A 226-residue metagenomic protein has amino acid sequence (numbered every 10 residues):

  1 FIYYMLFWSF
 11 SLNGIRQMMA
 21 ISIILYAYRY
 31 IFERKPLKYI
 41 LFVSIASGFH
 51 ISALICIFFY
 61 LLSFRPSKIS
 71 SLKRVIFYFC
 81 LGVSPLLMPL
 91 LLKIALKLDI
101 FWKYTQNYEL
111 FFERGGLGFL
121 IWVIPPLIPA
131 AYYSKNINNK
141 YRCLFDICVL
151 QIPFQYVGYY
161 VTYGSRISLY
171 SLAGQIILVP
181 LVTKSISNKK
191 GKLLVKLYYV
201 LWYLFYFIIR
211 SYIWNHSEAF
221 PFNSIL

Functional and structural regions predicted by a protein language model:
F1-W8, I21-S22, A27: Hydrophobic, membrane-interfacing alpha helices
Y4-F10, K38-L62, I152-Y156: Membrane-interface alpha helices of multi-pass inner-membrane proteins
S11-M18: Short acidic/glycine- and proline-prone juxtamembrane loop motifs at membrane-interface regions of multi-pass membrane
I24-L37: Membrane-interface transmembrane helices that cradle and orient dolichyl/undecaprenyl
F32, F59, A131-N139, I176-S185 (+1 more regions): Alpha-helical membrane-embedding segments and immediately adjacent membrane-interface amphipathic helices
Y60-S171, I213-L226: Alpha-helical transmembrane segments and terminal signal-anchor/GPI-anchor hydrophobic tails, characterized by long
R74-C80, N188-I208: Signature aromatic-anchored transmembrane alpha helix within multi-pass, membrane-resident enzymes that catalyze glycan
L169-L193, L197: Hydrophobic transmembrane alpha-helices and their immediate junctions
